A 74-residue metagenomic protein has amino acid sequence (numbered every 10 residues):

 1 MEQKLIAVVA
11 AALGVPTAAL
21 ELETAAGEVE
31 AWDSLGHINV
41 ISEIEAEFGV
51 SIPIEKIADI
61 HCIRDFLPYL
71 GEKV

Functional and structural regions predicted by a protein language model:
M1-I41, A46-V74: Phosphopantetheine-dependent thiolation modules in NRPS/PKS and related acyl-activating systems
